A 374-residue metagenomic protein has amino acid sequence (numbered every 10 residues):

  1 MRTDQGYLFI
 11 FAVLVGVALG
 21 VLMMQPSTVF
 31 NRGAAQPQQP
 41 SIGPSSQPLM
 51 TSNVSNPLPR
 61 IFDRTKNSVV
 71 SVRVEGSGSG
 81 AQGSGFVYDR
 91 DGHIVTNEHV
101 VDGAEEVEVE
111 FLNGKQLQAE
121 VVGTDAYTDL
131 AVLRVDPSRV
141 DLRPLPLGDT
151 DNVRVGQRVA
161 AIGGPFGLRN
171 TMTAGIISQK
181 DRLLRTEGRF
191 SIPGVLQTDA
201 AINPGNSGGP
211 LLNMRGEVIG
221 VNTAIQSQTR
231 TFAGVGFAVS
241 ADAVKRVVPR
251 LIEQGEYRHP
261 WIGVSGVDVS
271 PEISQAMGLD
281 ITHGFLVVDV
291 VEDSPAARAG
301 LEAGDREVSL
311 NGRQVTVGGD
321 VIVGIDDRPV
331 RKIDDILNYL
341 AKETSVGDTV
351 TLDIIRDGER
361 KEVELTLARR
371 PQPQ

Functional and structural regions predicted by a protein language model:
R2-G16, V21-H283, V288-E292, I333-D348 (+2 more regions): Serine-dependent protease modules
I94-V95, A299-D334: Conserved PDZ fold ligand-binding element
L145, N203, A296-D305: Contiguous, well-folded functional domains in the mature portion of proteins
V363-L365: Edge beta-strands of extracellular beta-sandwich domains
